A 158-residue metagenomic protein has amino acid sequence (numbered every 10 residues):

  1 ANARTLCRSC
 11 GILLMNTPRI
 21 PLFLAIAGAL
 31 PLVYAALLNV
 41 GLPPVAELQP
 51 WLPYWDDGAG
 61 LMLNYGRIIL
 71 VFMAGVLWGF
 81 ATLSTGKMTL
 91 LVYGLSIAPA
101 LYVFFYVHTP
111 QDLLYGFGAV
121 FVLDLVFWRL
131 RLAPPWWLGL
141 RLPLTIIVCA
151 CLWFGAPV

Functional and structural regions predicted by a protein language model:
L14-A27: N-terminal membrane topogenic signal
G28-L32, G94-F104, L140-A156: Small-residue-rich segments of transmembrane alpha-helices in multi-pass membrane proteins, especially helix faces
G41-D56: Membrane-interface helix termini and inter-helical loops of multi-pass transporters
W55-G86: Short, well-structured hydrophobic secondary-structure segments
V76-F105: Helix-adjacent hinge/juxtasegments
Y106-L113, V158: Transmembrane helix interruption/hinge and helix-loop junction motifs
D112-G116, L130-T145: A cytosolic-side transmembrane-helix exit/cap motif
G116-W128: Alpha-helical transmembrane segments and their membrane-interface exit regions
